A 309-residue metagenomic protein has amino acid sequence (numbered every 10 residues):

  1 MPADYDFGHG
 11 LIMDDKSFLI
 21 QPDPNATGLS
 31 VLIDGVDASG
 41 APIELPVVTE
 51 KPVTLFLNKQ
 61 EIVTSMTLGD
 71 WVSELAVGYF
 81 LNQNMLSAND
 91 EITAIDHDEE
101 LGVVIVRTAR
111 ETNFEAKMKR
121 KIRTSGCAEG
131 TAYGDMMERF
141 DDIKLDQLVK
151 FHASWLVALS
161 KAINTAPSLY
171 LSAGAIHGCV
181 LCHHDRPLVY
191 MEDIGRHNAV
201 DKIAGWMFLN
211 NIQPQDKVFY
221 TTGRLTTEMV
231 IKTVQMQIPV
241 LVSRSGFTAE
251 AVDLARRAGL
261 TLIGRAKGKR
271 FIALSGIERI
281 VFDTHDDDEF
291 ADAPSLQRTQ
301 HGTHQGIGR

Functional and structural regions predicted by a protein language model:
P2-H183, L188-Y190: Intrinsically disordered, low-complexity regions enriched in acidic/Ser/Thr/Pro/Gln residues
D70, G195-R196: A short acidic/small-residue loop/turn micro-motif
G78, N84, G174-G178, G195 (+3 more regions): Glycine-centered flexibility sites
L86-S87, F140, A158, Q213 (+3 more regions): Residue-level detector of solvent-exposed, low-hydrophobicity positions
R196-D288: Feature captures the catalytic cores and cofactor-binding loops of soluble hydro-lyases/lyases that act on carboxylate
S295-R309: Long, low-complexity, intrinsically disordered segments
